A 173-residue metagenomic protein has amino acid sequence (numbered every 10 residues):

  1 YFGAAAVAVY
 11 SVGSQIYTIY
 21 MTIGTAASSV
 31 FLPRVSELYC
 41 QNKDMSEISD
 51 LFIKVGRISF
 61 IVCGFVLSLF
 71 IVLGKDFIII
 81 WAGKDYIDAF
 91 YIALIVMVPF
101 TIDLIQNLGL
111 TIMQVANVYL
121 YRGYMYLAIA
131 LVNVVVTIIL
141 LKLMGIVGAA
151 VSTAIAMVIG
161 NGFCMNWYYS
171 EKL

Functional and structural regions predicted by a protein language model:
Y1-T18, I87-F90, I146: Interfacial/gating helices of multi-pass transporter permease domains
F2-A5, K43, N117-Y119, M144: Membrane-helix interface residues
Y10-S29, V62-V66, V96-Q106, A156 (+2 more regions): Transmembrane helix-bundle signature of multi-pass secondary active exporters and lipid flippases
G13, Y17-G56, L110-V115: Helix-loop junctions and terminal segments of transmembrane helices in multi-pass membrane transport/translocation
I19-A26, L67-K75, I80, I92-I95 (+3 more regions): Membrane-embedded alpha-helical segments of multi-pass transporters/permeases
I53, I61, F70-T101, V147: Interfacial segments at transmembrane-helix termini and the short loops linking adjacent helices
M97-A128, Y168, K172: Membrane-interface junctions at transmembrane-helix termini in multi-pass inner-membrane proteins
I112, A154-L173: C-terminal transmembrane helix end/exit motif
